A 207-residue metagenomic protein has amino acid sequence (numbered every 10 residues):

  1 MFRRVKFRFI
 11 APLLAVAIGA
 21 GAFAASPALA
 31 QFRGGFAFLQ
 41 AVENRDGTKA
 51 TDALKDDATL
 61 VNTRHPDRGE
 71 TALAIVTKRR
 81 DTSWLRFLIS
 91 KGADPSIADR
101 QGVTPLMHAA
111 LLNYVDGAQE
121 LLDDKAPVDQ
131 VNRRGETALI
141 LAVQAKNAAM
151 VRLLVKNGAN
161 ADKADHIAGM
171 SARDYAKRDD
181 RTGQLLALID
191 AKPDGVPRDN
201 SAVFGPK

Functional and structural regions predicted by a protein language model:
F2, S26-Q40, N157, I167-M170 (+1 more regions): Ankyrin-repeat-protein effector appendages
A11-A22: Bacterial N-terminal signal peptides
G34, R68-G69, G102, G135 (+1 more regions): Start-of-repeat signature of ankyrin repeats
Q40-R45, I75-D81, H108-Y114, L141-N147 (+1 more regions): Ankyrin repeat A-helix N-terminal signature
G47-L54, D81-I89, Y114-D123, N147-V155 (+1 more regions): Ankyrin repeat structural motif
H65-P66, D99, N132, D165-H166: Ankyrin repeat boundary/linker residues
E70, T77-R86, S90-K91, I97-K125 (+1 more regions): Alpha-helical adaptor scaffolds
